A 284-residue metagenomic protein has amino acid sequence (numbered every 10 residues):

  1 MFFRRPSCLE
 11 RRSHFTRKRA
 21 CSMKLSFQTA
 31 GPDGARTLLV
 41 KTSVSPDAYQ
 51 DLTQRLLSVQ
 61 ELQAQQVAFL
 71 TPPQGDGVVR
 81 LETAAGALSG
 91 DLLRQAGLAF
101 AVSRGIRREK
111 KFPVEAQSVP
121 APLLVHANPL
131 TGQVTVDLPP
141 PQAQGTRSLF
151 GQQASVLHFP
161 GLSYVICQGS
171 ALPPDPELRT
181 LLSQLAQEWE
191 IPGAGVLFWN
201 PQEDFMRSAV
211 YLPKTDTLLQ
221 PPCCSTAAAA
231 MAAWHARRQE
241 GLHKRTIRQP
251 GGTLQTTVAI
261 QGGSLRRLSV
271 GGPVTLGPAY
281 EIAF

Functional and structural regions predicted by a protein language model:
F2-F3, F15: Aromatic (phenylalanine/tyrosine) cluster motif
C8-S22: Short, Lys/Arg-enriched N-terminal segments with co-localized hydrophobic residues within the first ~10-30 amino acids
C21-S89, R94-C223, A228-F284: Active-site proximal loop and beta-alpha junction motif in alpha/beta enzyme cores
